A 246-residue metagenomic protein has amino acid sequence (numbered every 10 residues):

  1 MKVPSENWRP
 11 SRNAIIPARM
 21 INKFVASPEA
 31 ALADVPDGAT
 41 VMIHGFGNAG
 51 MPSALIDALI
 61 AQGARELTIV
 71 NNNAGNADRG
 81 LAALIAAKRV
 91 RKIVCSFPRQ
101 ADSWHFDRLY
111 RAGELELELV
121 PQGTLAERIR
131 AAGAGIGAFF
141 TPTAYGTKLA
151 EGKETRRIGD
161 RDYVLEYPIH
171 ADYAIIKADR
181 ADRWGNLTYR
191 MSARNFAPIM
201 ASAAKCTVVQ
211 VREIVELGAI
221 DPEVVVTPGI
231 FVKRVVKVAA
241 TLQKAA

Functional and structural regions predicted by a protein language model:
P17-A246: Conserved alpha/beta enzyme-core scaffold
